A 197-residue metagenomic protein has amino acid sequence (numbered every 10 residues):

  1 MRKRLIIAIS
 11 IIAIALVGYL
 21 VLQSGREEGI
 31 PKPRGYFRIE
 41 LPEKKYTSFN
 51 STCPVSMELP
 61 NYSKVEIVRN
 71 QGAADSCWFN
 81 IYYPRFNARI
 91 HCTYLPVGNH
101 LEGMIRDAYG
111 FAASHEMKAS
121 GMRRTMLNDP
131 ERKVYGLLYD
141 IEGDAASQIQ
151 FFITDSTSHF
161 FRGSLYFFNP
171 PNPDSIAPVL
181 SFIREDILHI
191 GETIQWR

Functional and structural regions predicted by a protein language model:
M1-N87, L101-G103, S120-M122, A145 (+1 more regions): N-terminal targeting sequences that direct proteins away from the cytosol to non-cytosolic compartments
R2, R106-S164, L180: Signature of long, low-cysteine stretches enriched in small and polar/charged residues
E58-L59, C92-T93, F151-I153: Short amphipathic beta-strand/extended segments with alternating polar/hydrophobic composition
F86-H91, F160-L165: Glycine-rich, often proline-containing surface loops adjacent to acidic residues and nearby aromatics that form
R89-N99: Extracellular-facing segments of soluble proteins and assemblies that are Gly/Ser/Thr-biased and enriched in aromatics
N99-H100, D155: Poly-acidic low-complexity segments
